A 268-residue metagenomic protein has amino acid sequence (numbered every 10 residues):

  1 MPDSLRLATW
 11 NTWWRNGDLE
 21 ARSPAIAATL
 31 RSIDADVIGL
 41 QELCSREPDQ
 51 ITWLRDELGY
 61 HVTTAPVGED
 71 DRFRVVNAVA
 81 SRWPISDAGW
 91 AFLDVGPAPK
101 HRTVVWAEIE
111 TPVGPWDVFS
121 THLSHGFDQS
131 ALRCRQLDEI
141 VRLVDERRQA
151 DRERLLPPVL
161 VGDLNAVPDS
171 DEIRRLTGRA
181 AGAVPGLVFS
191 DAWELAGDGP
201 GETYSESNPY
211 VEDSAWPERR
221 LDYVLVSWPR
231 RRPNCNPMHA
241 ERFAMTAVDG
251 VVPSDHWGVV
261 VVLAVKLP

Functional and structural regions predicted by a protein language model:
M1-D56, D70-R74, W90, D138 (+1 more regions): N-terminal, active-site-proximal structural segment of metallo-dependent hydrolase catalytic domains
W10-T12, L43, L123, G162-L164 (+1 more regions): Active-site metal-binding loops of divalent metal-dependent hydrolases
D18-A25, R46, P99-H101, A131-E139 (+3 more regions): Soluble or luminal CAZymes and related metallo-dependent hydrolases
L19, V37-H125, Y223, M238-H239: Structured beta-strand-rich core segments of catalytic domains in phosphoester-bond hydrolases
I38-Q41, T64-P66, V159-D163, D191-E194: Active-site neighborhood of phospho(di)ester-bond hydrolases with catalytic His/Asp-centered motifs
W106-T111, P115-D117, S130-I173: His/acidic metal-ligating clusters that form di-metal
D145-V159, A166-P268: Metal-dependent phosphoester-hydrolase catalytic domains
